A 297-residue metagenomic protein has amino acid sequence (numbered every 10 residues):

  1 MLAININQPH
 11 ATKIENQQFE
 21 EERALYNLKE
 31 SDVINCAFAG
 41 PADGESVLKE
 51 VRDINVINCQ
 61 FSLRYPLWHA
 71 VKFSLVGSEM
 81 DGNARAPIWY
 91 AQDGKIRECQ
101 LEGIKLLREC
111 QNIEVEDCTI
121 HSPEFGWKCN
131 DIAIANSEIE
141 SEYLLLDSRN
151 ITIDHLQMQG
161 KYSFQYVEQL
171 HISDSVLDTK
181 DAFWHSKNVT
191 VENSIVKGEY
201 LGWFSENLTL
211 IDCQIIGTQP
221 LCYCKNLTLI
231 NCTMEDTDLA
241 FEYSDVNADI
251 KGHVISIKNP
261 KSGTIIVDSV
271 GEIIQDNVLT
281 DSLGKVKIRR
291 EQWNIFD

Functional and structural regions predicted by a protein language model:
M1-D297: Long, distal/terminal scaffolding or interaction modules with repetitive or compositionally biased sequence
